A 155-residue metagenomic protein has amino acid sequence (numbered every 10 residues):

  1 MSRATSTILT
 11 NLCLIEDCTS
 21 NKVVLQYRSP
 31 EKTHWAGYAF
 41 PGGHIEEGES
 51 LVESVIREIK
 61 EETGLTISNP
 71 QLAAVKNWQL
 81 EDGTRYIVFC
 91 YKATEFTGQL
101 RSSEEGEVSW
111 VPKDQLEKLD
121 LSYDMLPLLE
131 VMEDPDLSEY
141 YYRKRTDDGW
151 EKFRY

Functional and structural regions predicted by a protein language model:
M1-V23, H44: Conserved N-terminal beta-strand and adjoining loop/helix that marks the start of the Nudix/MutT-like hydrolase domain
T5, I15, P30, Q99-R101: Short secondary-structure boundary/capping segments
I8, W35, F40, I67 (+1 more regions): Short connector loops at helix/strand junctions that flank enzyme active sites, especially segments positioning acidic
E16, V75-N77: Residue-level recognition of beta-strand microenvironments
K22-R57, W150-Y155: Conserved Nudix-box catalytic region and its N-terminal flanking loop in Nudix hydrolases and closely related
I45-S68, W78-L128, R154: Unchanged
P70-A74: Conserved S-adenosyl-L-methionine
M132-Y155: Charged phosphate-binding loop/patch that engages nucleotide di/tri-phosphates or the phosphate backbone of nucleic
